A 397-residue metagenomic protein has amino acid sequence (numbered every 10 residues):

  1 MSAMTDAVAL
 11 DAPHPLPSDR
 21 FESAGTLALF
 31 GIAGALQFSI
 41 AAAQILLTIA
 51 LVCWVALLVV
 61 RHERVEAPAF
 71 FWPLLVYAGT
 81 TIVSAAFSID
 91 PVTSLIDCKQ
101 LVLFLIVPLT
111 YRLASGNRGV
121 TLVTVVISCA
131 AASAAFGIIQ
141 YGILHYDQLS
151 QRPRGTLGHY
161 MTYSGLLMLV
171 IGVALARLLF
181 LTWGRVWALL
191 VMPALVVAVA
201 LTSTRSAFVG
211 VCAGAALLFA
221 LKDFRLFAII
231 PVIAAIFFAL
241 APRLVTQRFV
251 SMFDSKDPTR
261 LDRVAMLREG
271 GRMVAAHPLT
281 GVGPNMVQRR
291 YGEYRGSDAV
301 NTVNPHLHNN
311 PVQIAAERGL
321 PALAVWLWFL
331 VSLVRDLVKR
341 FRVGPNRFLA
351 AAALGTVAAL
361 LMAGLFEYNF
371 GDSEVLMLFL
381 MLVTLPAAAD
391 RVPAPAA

Functional and structural regions predicted by a protein language model:
M1-T93, L105, R112-V120, T124 (+3 more regions): Transmembrane signal-anchor hairpin modules in multi-pass inner-membrane enzymes, especially those that act on
I32-A33, I82-V83, V120-L149, G155-L221 (+6 more regions): Alpha-helical transmembrane segments of multi-pass inner-membrane proteins
A41-L57, D97-V107, T162-I171, F208-A216 (+2 more regions): Membrane-embedded alpha-helical segments of multi-pass membrane proteins, especially the transmembrane helices
I49-V55, R225-F227, V232, S332 (+1 more regions): Transmembrane alpha-helices of multi-pass inner-membrane enzymes
F87-L95, A200-L201, L365-F370: Membrane-interface helix caps and helix-loop-helix hairpins in membrane proteins
A135, F219-T259, A265-A276, P284: A membrane-periplasm/extracellular boundary helix in multi-pass inner-membrane enzymes that assemble envelope glycans
D254-A265, T280-R318: Long extracytoplasmic/lumenal interhelical loops at the membrane interface of multi-pass membrane proteins
R318-A358: Hydrophobic transmembrane alpha-helices and their immediate junctions
